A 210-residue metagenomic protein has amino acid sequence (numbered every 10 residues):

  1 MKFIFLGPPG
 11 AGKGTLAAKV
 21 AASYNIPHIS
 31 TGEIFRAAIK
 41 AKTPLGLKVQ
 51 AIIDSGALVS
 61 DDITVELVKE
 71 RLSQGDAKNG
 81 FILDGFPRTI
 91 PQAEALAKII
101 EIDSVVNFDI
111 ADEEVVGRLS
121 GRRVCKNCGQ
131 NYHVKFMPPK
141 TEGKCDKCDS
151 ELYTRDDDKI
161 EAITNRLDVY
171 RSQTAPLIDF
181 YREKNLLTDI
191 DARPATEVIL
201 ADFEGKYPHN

Functional and structural regions predicted by a protein language model:
F5: Hydrophobic anchor at the beta1->P-loop junction of P-loop NTPases
P8: P-loop (Walker A) phosphate-binding loop of NTP-binding proteins
K13: Conserved lysine of the Walker
P27-E101, E114, V124-Q130, R155 (+1 more regions): ATP-dependent small-molecule kinase phosphotransfer cores that center on conserved nucleotide phosphate-binding segments
I100-G121, K135-K144: Conserved phosphate-donor/acceptor-positioning beta-strand/loop module used by diverse small-molecule
C128, D146-D149: Short Cys/His-rich metal-coordination motifs, predominantly Zn2+-binding knuckles/fingers
E151-N210: NTP-dependent small-molecule kinase module
